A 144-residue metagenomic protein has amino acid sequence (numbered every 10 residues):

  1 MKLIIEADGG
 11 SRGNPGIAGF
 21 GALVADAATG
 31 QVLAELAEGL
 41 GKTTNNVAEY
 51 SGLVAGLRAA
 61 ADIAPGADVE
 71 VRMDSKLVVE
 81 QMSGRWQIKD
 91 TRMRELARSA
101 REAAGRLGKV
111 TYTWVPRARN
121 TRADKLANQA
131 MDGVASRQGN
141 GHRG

Functional and structural regions predicted by a protein language model:
M1-V47, S51, R58-D62: RNase H-like nuclease fold core
G10-N14, L53-R137: RNase H catalytic domain
S136-G144: Acidic two-metal-ion nuclease catalytic site recognized across multiple nuclease folds, prominently DnaQ/RNase D-T
